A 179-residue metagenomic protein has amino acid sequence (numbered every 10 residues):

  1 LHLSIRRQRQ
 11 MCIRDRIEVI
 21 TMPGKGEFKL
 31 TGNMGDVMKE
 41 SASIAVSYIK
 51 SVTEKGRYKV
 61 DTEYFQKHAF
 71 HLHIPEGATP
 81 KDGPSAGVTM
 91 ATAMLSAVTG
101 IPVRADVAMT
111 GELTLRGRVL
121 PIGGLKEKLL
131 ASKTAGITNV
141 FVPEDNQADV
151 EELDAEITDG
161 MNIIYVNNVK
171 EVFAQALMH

Functional and structural regions predicted by a protein language model:
L1-R9, I13: Single conserved hydrophobic/aromatic residue that forms the stacking wall/gate of nucleotide- or nucleobase-binding
R14-H179: Peripheral, non-AAA+ core regions of ATP-driven protein-machinery
